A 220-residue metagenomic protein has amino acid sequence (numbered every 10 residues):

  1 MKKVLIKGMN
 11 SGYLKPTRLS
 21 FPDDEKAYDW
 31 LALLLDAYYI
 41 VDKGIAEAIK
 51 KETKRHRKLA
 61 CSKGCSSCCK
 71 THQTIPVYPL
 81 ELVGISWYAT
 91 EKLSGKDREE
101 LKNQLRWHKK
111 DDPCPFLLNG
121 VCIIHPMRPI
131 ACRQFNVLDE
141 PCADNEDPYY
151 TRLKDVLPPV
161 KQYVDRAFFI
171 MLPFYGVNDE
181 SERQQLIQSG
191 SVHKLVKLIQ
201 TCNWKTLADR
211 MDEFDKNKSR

Functional and structural regions predicted by a protein language model:
M1-K63, S67-V121, H125-R220: Short loop/turn segments that flank or connect secondary-structure elements
